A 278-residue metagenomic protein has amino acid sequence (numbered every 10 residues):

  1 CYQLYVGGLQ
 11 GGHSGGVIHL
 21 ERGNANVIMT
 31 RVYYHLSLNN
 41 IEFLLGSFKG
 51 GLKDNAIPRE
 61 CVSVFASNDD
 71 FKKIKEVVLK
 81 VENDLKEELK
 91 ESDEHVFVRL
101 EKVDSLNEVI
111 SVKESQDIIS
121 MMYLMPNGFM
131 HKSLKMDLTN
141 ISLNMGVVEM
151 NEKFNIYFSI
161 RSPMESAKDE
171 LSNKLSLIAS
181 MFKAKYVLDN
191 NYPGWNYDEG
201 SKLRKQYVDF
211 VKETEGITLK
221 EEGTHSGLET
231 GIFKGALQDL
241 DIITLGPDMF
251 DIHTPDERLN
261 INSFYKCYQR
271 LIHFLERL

Functional and structural regions predicted by a protein language model:
C1-I160: Midchain, well-structured core segments that form catalytic/ion-binding scaffolds
Q10-S14, P193, M249-I252: A short, flexible beta-alpha/helix-coil linker loop
R22-N39, D69-D70, Q116-M122, F129-K132 (+4 more regions): His/Asp/Glu-rich mid-to-C-terminal helical/loop segments that flank catalytic regions of hydrolases
V32-H35, V77, V81-D84, K174 (+6 more regions): Generic, well-ordered alpha-helical scaffold segments in large soluble proteins
G46, R99-E101, V187, K220-E222 (+1 more regions): General small-molecule cofactor/ligand-binding pocket signal
D54-V62, N107-I110, N196-D209, I232-A236: Short glycine/threonine-rich loop-to-helix capping motif typified by GTGT followed within a few residues by an Asp-Pro
S133, N140-S142, G146-N155, S159 (+2 more regions): Zn-dependent metallopeptidase/amidohydrolase metal-coordination segment
L138-S226: Substrate-recognition/cap regions that form aromatic- and gly/pro-loop-enriched pockets for small-molecule ligands
